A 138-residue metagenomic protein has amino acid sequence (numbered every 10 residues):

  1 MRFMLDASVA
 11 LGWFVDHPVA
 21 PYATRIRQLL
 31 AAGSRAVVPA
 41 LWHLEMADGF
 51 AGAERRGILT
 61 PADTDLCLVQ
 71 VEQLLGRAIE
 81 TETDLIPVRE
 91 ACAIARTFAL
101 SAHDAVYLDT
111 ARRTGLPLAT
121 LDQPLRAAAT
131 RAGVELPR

Functional and structural regions predicted by a protein language model:
M1-L41, A53, I58-L66, A132: Short, well-structured N-terminal submotif of metal-dependent ribonuclease cores
R2, L108-R138: Acidic, PIN/NYN-like endoribonuclease modules and their adjacent C-terminal/linker elements
V9, W42, Y107, P124-L125: Alpha-helix capping/helix-boundary segments
Y22, E45, E90, A127-A129: Phosphate- and divalent-cation-binding pockets in alpha/beta enzyme and binding domains that engage nucleotide-derived
A32-G33, L74-R77, T114, A132: Structured helix-beta-strand junction loops
P39, H103, L121: Replace "coordinates the UDP/GDP/TDP-sugar" with "coordinates nucleotide-activated sugar donors
L41-H43, D63-T97: Acidic catalytic patch
D48-R55, R112: Short glycine/serine- and small hydrophobic-enriched flexible loop segments
